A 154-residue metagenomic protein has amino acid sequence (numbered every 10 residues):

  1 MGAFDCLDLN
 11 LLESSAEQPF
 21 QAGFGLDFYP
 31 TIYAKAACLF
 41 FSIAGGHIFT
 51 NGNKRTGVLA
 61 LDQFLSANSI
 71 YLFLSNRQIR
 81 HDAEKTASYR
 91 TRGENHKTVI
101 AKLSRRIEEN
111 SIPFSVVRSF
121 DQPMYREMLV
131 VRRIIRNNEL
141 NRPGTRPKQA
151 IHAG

Functional and structural regions predicted by a protein language model:
M1-G154: FIC/Doc superfamily catalytic core
